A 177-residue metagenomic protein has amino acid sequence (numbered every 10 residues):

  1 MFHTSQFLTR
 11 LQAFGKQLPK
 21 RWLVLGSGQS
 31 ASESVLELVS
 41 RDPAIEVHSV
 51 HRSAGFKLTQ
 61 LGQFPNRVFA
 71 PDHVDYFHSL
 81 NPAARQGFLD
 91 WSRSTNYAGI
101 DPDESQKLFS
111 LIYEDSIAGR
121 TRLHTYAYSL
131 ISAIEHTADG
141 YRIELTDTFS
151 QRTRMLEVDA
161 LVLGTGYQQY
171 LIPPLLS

Functional and structural regions predicted by a protein language model:
M1-Q29, E33-S177: Flavin (primarily FAD) cofactor-binding/catalytic cores of flavoenzymes
